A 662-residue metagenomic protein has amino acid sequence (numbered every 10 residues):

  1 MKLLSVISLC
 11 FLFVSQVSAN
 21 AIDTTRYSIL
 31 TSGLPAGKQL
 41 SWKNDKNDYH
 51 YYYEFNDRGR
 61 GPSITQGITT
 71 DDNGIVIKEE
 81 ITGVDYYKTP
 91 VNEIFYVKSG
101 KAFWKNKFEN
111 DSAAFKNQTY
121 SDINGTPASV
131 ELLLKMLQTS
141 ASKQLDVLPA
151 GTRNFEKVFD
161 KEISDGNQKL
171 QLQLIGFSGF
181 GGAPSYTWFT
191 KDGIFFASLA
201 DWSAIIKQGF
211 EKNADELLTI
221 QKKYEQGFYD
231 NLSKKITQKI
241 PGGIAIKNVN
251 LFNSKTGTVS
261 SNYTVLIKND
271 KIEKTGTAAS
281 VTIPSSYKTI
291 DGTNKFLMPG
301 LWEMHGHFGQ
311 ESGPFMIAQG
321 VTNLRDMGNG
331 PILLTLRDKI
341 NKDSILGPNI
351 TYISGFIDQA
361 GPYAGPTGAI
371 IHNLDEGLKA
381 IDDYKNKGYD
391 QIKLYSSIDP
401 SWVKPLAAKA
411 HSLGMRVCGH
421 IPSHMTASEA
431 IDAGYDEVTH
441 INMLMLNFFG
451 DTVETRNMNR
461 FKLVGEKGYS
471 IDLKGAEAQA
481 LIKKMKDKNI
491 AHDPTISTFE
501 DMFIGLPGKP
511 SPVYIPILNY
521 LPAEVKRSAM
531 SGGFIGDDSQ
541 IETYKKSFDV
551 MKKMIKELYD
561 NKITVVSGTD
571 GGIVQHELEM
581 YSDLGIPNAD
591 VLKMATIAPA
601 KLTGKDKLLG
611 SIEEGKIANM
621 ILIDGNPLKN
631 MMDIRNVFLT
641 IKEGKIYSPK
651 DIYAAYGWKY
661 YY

Functional and structural regions predicted by a protein language model:
A19-N73, E79-N92, L137-D165, F228-N231: N-terminal cleavable signal peptides for secretion/export
L34-A36, K88-L174, T219-K223: Solvent-exposed helix/loop surface patches that form functional interfaces
G61-A128, G181-D192, F196-A200, I206-K207: Contiguous hydrophobic, core-forming segments of folded domains
I236-Q238, L251-T264, T277, G568 (+2 more regions): Acidic, glycine-enriched loop/beta-strand segments at the rims of small-molecule binding/catalytic pockets
P241-I244, T282-P314, T322: Replace "His-x-His-based motif
T256-M298: Histidine-rich, glycine-flanked metal-binding segment
G313-T335, N349-G355, N386-I398, A407 (+4 more regions): Divalent metal-dependent hydrolysis catalytic cores, especially in the metallo-beta-lactamase
A380-I398, L444-L584, N588, K659-Y662: Active-site neighborhoods of metal-dependent hydrolases
